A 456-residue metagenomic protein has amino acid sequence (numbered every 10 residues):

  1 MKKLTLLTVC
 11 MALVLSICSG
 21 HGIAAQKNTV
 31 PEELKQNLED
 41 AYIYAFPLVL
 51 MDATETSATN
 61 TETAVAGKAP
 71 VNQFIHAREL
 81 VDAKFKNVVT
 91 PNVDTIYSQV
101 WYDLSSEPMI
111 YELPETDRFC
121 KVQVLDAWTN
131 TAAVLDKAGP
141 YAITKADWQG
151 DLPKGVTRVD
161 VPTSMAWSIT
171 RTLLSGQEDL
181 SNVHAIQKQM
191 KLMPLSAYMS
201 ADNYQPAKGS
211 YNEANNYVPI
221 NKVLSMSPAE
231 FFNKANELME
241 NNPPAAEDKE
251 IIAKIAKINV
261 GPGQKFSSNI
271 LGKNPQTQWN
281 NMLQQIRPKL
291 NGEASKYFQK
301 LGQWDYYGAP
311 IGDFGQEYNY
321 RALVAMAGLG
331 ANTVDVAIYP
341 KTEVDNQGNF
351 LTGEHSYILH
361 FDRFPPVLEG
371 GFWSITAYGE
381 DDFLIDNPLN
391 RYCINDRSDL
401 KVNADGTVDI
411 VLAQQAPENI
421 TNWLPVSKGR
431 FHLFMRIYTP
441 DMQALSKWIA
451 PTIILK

Functional and structural regions predicted by a protein language model:
M1-T8: Bacterial N-terminal signal peptides that target proteins for export
T8-I17: Bacterial N-terminal signal peptides
G20-A24: Sec/Tat signal peptide C-region and signal peptidase I cleavage site
A25-K456: A compositional/structural signature for long, glycine/proline-rich flexible linkers and loops on extracytoplasmic
